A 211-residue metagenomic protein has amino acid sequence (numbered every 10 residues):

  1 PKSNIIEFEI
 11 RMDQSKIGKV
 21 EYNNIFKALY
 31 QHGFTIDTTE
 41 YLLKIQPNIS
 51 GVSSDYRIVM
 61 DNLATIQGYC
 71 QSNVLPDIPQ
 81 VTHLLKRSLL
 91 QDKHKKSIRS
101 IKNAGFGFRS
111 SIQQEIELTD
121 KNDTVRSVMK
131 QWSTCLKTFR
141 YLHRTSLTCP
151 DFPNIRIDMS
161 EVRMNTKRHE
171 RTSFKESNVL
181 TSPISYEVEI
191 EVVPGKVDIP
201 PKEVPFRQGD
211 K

Functional and structural regions predicted by a protein language model:
P1-K211: Phosphate-end processing signature that detects enzymes handling 5′-triphosphorylated RNA and polyphosphate
